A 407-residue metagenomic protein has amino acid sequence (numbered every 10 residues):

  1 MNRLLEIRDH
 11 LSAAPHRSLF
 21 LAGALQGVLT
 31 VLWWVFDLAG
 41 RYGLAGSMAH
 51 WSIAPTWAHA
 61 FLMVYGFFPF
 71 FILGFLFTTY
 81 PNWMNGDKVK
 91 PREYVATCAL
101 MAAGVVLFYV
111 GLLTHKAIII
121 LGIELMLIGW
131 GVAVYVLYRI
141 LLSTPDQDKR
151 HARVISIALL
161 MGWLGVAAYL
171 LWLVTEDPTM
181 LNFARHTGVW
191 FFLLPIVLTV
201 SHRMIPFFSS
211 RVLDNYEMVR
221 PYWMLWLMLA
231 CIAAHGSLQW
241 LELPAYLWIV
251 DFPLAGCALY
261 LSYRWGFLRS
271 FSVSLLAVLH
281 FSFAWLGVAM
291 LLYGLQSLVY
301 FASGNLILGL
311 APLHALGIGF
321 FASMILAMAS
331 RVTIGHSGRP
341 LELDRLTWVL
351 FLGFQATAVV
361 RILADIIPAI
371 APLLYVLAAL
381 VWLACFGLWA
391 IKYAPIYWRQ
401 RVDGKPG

Functional and structural regions predicted by a protein language model:
M1-G407: Hydrophobic alpha-helical transmembrane segments of multi-pass integral membrane proteins
